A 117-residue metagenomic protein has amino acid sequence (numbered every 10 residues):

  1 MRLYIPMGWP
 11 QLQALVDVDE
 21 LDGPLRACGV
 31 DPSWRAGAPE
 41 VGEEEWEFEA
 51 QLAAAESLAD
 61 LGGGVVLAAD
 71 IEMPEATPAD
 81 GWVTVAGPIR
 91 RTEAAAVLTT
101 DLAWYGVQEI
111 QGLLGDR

Functional and structural regions predicted by a protein language model:
M1-S33: Long, hydrophobic N-terminal alpha-helical segment
Q13-L15, A36-G37, E75-A76: Short acidic/glycine-rich loop or secondary-structure boundary segments that cap or lie
L15, S57, L113: Residues that form generic nucleotide/phosphate-binding pockets
L21-L61: Short, well-structured hydrophobic secondary-structure segments
G62-R117: Glycine-rich, aromatic-bearing surface loops/beta-hairpins
